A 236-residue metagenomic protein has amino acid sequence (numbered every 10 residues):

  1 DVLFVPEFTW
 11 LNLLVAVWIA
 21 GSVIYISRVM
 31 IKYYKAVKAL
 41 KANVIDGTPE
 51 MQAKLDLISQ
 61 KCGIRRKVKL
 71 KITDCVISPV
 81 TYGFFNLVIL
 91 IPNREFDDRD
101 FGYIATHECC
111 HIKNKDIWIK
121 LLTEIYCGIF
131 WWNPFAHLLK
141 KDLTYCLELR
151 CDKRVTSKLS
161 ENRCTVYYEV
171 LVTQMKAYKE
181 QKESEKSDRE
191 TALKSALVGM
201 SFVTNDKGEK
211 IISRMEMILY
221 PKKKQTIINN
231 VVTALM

Functional and structural regions predicted by a protein language model:
D1-M236: Hydrophobic topogenic segments
